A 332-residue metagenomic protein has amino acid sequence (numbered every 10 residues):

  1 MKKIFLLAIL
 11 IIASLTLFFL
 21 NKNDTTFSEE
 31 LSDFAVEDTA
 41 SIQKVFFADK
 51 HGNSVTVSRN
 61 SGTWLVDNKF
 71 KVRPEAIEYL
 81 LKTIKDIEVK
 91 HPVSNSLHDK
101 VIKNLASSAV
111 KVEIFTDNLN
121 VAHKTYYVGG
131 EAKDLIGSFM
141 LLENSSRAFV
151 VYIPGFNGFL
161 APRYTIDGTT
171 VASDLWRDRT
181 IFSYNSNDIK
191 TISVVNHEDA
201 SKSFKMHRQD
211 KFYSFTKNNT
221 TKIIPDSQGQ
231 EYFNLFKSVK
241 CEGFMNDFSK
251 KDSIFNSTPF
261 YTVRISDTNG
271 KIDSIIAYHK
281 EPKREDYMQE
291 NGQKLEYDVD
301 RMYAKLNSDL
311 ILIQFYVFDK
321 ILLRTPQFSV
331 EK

Functional and structural regions predicted by a protein language model:
M1-K332: Secondary-structure "cap/kink" motif recognition
